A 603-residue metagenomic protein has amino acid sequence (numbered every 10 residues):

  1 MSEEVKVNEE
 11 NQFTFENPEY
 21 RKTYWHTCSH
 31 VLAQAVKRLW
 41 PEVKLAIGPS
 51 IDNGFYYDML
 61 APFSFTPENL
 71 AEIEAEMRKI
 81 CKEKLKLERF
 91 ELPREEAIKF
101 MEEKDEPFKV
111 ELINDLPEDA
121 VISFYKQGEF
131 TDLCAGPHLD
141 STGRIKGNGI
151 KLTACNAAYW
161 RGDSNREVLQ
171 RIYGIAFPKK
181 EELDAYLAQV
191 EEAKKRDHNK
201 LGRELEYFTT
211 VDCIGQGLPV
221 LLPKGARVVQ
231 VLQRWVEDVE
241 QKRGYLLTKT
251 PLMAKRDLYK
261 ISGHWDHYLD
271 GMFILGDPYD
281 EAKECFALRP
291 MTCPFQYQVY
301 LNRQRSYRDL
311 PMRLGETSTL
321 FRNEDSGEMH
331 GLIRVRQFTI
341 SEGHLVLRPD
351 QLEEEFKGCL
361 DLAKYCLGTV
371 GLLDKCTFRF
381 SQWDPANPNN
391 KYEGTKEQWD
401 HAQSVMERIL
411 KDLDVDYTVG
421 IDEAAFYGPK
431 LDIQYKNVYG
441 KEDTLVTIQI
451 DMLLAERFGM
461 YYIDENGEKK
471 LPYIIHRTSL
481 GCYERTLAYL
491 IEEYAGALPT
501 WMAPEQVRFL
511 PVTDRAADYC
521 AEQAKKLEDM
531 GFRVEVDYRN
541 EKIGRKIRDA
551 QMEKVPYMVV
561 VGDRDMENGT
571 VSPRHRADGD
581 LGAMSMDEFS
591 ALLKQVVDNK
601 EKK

Functional and structural regions predicted by a protein language model:
M1-K44, D52, D58-K603: NTP/phosphate- and nucleic-acid-binding module
P49: Structural signature of FAD isoalloxazine-binding scaffolds in flavoprotein oxidoreductases
